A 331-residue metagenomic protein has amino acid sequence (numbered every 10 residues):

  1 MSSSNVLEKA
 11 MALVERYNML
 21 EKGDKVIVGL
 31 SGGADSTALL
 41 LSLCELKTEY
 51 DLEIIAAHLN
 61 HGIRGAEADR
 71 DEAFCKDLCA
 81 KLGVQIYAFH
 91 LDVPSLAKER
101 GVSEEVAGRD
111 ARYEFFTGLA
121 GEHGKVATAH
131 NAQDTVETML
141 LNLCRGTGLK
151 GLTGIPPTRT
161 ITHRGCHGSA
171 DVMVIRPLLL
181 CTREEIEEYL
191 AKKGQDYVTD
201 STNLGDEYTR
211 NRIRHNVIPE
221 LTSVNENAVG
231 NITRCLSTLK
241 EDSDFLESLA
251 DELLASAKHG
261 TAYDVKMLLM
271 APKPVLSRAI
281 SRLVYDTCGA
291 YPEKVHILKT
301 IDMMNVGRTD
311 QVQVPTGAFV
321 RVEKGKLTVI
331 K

Functional and structural regions predicted by a protein language model:
M1-L30, A34-N216: Core alpha/beta nucleotide-donor-binding catalytic domains of modification enzymes
N5-D35, K47, E53-I55, L59 (+5 more regions): AMP-forming adenylation/ATP pyrophosphatase catalytic core
A88-H90, L221, E252-A257: Short, intrinsically disordered/low-complexity patches at protein termini and at juxtamembrane boundaries
C144, T222, V284, C288: Hydrophobic/aromatic-lined pockets within catalytic cores
E187-S237, E241, S248, G325 (+1 more regions): Mid-to-C-terminal catalytic subdomains of enzymes that bind/position adenosyl phosphate moieties or nucleic-acid
